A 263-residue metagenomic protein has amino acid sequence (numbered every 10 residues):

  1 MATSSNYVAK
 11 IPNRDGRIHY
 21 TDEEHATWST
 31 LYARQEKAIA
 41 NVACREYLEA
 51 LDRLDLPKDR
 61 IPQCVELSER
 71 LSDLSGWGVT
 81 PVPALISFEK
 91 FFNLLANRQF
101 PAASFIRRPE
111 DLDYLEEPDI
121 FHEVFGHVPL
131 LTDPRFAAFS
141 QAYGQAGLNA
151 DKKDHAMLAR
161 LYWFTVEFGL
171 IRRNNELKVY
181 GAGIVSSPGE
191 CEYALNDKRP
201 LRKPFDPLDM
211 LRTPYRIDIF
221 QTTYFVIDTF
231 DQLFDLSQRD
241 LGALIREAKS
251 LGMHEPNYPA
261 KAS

Functional and structural regions predicted by a protein language model:
M1-L131, L208-R212, T222-S263: The feature captures two recurrent sequence modes
E110-Y114, P118-D235: A contiguous, surface-oriented mixed alpha/beta subdomain in the mid-to-C-terminal portion of proteins that forms
